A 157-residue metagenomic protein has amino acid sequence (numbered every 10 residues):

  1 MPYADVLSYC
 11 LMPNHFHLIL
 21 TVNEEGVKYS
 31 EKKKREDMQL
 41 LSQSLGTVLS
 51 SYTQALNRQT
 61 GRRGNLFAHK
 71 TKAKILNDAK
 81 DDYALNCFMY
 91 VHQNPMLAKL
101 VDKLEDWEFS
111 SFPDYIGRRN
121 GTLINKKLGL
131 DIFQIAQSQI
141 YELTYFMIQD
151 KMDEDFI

Functional and structural regions predicted by a protein language model:
M1-I157: Short catalytic/metal-binding and nucleic-acid-binding patches
